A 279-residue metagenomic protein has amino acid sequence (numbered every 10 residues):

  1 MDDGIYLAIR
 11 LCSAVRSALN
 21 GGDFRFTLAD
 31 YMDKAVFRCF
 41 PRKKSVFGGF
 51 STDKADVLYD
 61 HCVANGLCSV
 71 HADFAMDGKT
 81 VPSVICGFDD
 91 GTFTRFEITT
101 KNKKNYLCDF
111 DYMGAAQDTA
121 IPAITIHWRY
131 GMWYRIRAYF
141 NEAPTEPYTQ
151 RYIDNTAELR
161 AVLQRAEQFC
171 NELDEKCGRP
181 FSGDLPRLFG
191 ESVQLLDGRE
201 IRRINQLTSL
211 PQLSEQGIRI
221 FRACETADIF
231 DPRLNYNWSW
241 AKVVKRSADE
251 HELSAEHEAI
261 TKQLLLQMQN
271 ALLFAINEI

Functional and structural regions predicted by a protein language model:
M1-D3, R10-S13, S17, G21 (+2 more regions): Function-determining sites in protein domains
D2-Y152: Extended, non-transmembrane interaction/recognition domains
A8-L19, W133-R187, Q269-L272, I276: Short terminal alpha-helical segments
R25-T27, C170, G190, R222: Compositionally biased, low-structure terminal segments
L28, A55, A166, S182 (+3 more regions): Short amphipathic alpha-helical segments that mediate assembly, nucleic-acid/protein binding, or membrane association
S182-R199: Alpha-helical segments in soluble extracytoplasmic regions
Q194-I279: Alpha-helical oligomerization segments
